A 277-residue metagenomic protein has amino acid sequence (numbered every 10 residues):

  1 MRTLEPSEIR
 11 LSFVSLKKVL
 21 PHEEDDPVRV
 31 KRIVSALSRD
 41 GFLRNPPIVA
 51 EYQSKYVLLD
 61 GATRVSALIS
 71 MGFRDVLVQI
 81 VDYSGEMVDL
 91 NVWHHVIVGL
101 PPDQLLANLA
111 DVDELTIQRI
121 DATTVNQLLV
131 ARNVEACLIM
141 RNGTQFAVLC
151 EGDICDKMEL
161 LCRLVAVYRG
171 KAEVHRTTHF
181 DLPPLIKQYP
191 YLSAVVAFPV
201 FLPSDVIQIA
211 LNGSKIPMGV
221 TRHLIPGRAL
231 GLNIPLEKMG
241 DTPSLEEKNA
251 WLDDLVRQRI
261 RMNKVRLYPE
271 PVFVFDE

Functional and structural regions predicted by a protein language model:
M1-K55, L59, T63-Y83, M87-V98 (+4 more regions): Short, charged/polar connector segments at secondary-structure boundaries
V98-E159: Internal, conserved structured core segments that host functional sites
